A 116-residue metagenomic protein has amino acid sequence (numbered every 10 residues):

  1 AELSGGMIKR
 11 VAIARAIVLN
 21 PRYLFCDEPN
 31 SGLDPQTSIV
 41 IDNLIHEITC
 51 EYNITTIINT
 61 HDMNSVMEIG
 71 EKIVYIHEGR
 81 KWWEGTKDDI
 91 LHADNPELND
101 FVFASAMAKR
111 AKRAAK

Functional and structural regions predicted by a protein language model:
A1-L3, M7: Conserved ABC ATPase signature
V18-R22: A short, proline-enriched helix->beta-strand linker immediately N-terminal to the Walker B motif in ABC-type P-loop
L24-D27: Catalytic Walker B motif of ABC-type/P-loop ATPase nucleotide-binding domains
P35-T37: Helix N-cap at the start of a conserved alpha-helix in ABC-type nucleotide-binding domains
I39-E51: Helical segment within the ABC ATPase nucleotide-binding domain
V66-E68: A short, surface-exposed alpha-helical micro-motif characterized by mixed small hydrophobic and charged/polar residues
